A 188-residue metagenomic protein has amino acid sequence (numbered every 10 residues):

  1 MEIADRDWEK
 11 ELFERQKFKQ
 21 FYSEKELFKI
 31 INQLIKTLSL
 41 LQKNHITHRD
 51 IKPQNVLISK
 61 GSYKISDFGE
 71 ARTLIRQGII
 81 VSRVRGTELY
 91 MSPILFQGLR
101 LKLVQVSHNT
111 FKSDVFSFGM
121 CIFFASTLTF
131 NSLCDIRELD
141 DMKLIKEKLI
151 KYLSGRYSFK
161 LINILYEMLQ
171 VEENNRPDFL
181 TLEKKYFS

Functional and structural regions predicted by a protein language model:
E2-D7: Conserved short submotifs of the Hanks-type protein kinase catalytic core that shape the nucleotide-binding pocket
E9-F21: AlphaC helix of the protein kinase catalytic domain
I30-I31: Activation segment signature within eukaryotic-like protein kinase domains
Q42-I58: Catalytic-loop of the protein kinase fold
S59-P93, Q97-G98: Activation segment/activation loop of eukaryotic-type protein kinase catalytic domains
G98-G155: Conserved C-lobe activation region of Hanks-type protein kinase-like domains
R156-L169: Conserved C-terminal C-lobe helix
L169-T181: A conserved short helix/loop substructure at the end of the activation segment of eukaryotic-like protein kinase domains
